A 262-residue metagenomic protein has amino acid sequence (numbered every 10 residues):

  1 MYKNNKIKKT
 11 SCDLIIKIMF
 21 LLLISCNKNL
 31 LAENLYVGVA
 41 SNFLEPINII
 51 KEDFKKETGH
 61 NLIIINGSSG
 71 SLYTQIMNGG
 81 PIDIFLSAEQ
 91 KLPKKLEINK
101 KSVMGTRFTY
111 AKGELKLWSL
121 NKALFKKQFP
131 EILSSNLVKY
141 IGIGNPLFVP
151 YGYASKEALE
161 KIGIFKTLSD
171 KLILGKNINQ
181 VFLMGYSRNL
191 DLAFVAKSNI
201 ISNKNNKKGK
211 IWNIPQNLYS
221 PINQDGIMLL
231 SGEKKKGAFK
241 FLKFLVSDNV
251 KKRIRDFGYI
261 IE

Functional and structural regions predicted by a protein language model:
M1-Y2, F20-L21, S202: Short regulatory "switch" loops immediately downstream of catalytic or recognition motifs within protein catalytic
Y2-I16: Bacterial N-terminal signal peptides that target proteins for export
I15-S25: Bacterial N-terminal signal peptides
K28-A32: Sec/Tat signal peptide C-region and signal peptidase I cleavage site
E33-E57, I63-I65, G70, T74-G80 (+4 more regions): Exported/periplasmic ABC-transporter solute-binding proteins
G105: Short active-site loop at a secondary-structure junction that contains or immediately precedes the catalytic residue(s)
